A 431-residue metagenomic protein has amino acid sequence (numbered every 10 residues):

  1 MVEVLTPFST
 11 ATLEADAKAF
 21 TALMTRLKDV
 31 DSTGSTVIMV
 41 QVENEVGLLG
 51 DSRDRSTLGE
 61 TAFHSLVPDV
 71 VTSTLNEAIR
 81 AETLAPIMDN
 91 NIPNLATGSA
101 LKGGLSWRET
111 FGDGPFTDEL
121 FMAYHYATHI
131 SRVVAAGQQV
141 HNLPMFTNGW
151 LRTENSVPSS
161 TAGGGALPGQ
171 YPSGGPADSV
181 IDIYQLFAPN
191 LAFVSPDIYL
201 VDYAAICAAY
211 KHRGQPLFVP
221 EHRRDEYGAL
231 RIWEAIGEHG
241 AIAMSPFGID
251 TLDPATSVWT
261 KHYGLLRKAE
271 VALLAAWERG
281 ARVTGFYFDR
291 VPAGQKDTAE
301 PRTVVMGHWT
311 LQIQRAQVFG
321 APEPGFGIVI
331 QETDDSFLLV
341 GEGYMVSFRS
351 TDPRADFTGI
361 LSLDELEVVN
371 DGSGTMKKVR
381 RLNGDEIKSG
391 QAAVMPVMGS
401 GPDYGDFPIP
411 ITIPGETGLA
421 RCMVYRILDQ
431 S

Functional and structural regions predicted by a protein language model:
M1, K18-A19, A78-I92, I198-I206 (+3 more regions): Short secondary-structure transition/capping segments
V2-I181: Polysaccharide-binding and catalytic clefts of secreted carbohydrate-active enzymes
L13-F20, F121-A123, P168-P172, F193-P196 (+2 more regions): Short linear motifs at secondary-structure transitions and domain/linker junctions
N44-G47, L151-E154, L200-V201, R224-D225 (+2 more regions): Short, solvent-exposed loop/turn segments at secondary-structure junctions
S131-L143, S179-G280: Catalytic-core region of carbohydrate-active enzymes that cleave or remodel glycosidic bonds
W233-A355, G359-T375: Aromatic- and carboxylate-lined catalytic core of secreted/periplasmic carbohydrate-active enzymes
F337-S431: C-terminal beta-sandwich/jelly-roll accessory domains of carbohydrate-active enzymes
